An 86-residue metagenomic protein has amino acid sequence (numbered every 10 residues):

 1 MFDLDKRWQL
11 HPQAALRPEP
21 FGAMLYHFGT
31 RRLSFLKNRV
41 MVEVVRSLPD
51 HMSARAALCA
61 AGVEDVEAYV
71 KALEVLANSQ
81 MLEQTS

Functional and structural regions predicted by a protein language model:
M1-R46: Acidic, low-complexity/disordered tracts enriched in E/D and polar residues
R32-S86: Long, charge-rich, low-complexity alpha-helical segments
